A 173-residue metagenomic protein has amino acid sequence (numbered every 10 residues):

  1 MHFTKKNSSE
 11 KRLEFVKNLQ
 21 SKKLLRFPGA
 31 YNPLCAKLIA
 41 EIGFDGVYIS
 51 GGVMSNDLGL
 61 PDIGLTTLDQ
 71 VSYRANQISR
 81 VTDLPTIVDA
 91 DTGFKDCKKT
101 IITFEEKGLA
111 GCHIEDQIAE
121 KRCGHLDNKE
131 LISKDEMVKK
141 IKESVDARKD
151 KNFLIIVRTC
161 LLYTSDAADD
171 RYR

Functional and structural regions predicted by a protein language model:
M1-G29, L38: N-terminal amphipathic alpha-helix/helix-capping segment at the start of soluble metabolic enzymes
R26-G29, V47-I49, T86-A90, C112-I114 (+1 more regions): Hydrophobic faces of well-ordered beta-strands that scaffold small-molecule active sites in alpha/beta enzyme cores
P28-P33, D69, T92-E106, K134-D135: Glycine-rich anion/phosphate-binding loops
Y31-P33, G52, D91-G93, Q117-A119 (+1 more regions): Active-site beta-loop-alpha junctions enriched in small/polar residues
N32, I39, D89, G108 (+1 more regions): Conserved, mostly hydrophobic/aromatic
Y48-D69, F94-K95, I114-I132: Glycine-rich, proline-tolerant flexible connector loops at the mouths of alpha/beta enzymes
D62-I87, K129-N152: Alpha-helix-loop-beta-strand connector modules within alpha/beta enzyme cores
Y163-R173: Single conserved hydrophobic/aromatic residue that forms the stacking wall/gate of nucleotide- or nucleobase-binding
